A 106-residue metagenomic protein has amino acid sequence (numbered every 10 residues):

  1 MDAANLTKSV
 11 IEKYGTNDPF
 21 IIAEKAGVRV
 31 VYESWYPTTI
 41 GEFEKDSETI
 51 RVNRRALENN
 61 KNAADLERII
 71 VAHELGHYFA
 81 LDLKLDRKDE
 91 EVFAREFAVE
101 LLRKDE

Functional and structural regions predicted by a protein language model:
M1-E106: Active-site hotspot residues in diverse enzymes, especially metal/ion-binding acidic/histidine motifs
